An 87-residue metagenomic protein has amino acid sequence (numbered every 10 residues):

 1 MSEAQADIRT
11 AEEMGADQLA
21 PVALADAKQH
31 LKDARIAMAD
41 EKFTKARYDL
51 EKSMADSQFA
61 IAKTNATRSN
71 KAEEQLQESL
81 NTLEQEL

Functional and structural regions predicted by a protein language model:
M1-L87: Long, charged/polar, soluble alpha-helical segments
